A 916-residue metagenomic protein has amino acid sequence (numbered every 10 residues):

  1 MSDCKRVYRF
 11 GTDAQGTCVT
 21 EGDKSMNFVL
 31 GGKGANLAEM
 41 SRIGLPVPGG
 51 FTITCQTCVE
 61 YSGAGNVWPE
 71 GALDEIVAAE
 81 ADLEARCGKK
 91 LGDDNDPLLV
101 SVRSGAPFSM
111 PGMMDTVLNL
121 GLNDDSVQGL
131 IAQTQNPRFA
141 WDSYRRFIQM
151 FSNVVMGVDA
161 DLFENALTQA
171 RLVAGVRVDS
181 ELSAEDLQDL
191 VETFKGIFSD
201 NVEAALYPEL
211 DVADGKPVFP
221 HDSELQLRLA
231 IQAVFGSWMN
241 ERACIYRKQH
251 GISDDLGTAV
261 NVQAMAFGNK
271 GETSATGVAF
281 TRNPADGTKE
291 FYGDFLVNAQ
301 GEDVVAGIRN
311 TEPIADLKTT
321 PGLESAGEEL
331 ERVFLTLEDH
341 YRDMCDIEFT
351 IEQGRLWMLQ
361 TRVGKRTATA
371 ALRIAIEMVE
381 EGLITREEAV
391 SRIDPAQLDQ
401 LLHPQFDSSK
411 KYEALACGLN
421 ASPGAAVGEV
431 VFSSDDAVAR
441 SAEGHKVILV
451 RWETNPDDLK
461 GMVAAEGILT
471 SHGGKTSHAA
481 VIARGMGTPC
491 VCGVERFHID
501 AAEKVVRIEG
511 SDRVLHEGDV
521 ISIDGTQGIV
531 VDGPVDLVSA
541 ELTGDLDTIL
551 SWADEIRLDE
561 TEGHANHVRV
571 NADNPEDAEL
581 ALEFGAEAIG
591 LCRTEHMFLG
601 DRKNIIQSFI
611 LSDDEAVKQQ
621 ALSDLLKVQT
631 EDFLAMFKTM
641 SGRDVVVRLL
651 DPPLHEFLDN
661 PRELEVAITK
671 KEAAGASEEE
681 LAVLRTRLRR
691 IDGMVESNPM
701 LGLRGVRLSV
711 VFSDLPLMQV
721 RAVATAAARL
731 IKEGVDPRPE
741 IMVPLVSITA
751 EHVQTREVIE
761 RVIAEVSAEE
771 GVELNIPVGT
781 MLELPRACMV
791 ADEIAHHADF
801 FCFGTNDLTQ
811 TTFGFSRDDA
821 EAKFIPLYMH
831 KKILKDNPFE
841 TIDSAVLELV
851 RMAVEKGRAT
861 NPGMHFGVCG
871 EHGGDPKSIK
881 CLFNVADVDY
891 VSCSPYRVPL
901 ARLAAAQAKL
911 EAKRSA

Functional and structural regions predicted by a protein language model:
M1-E413, A439, H445-I448, N455-K460 (+11 more regions): Nucleotide/phosphate-binding sheet-loop regions of phosphoryl- and nucleotidyl-transfer enzymes
T52, Q56-C58, T454, G473-K475 (+10 more regions): Short, ordered loop/turn segments at secondary-structure junctions
A78-D93, V506-E509, A764-E773: Short mixed-charge
R103-S104, L542, E555-A916: Conserved alpha/beta-domain cores
R355-W357, I448, N455-V463, K475-S477 (+8 more regions): Glycine-rich phosphate/ribose-binding loops and adjacent secondary-structure elements that form binding surfaces
R386, I393-P395, P534-H567, A588: Intein/HINT protein-splicing elements and their conserved insertion hotspots or analogous self-processing inserts
C417-D457, E509-I549: Extended, non-globular alpha-helical segments
D435, E495-F497, D547-A553, D573-P575: Intrinsically disordered, low-complexity regulatory segments
